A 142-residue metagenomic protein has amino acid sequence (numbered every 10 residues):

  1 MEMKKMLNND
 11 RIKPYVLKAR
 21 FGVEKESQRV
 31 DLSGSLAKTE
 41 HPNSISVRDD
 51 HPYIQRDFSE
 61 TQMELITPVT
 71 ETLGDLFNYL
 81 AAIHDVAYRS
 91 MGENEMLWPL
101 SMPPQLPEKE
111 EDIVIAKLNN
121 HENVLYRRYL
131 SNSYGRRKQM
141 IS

Functional and structural regions predicted by a protein language model:
M1-I141: Terminal catalytic/cofactor-binding subdomain
